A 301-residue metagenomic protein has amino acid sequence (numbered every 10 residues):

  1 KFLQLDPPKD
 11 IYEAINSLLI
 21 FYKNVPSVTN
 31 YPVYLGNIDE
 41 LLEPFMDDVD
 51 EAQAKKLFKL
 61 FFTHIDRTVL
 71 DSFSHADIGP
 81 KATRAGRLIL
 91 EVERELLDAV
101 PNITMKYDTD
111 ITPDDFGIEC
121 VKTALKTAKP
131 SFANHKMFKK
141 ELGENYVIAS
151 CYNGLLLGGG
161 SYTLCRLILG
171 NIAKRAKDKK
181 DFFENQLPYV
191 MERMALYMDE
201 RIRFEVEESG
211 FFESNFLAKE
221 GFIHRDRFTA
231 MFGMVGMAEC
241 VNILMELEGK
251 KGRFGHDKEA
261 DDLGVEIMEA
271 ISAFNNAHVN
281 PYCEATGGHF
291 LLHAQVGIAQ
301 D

Functional and structural regions predicted by a protein language model:
K1-D226, L247, R253-D301: Conserved catalytic cores of very large enzyme subunits
A230-I243: Contiguous, well-ordered alpha-helical segments that form the cores/surfaces of helical PPI scaffolds
